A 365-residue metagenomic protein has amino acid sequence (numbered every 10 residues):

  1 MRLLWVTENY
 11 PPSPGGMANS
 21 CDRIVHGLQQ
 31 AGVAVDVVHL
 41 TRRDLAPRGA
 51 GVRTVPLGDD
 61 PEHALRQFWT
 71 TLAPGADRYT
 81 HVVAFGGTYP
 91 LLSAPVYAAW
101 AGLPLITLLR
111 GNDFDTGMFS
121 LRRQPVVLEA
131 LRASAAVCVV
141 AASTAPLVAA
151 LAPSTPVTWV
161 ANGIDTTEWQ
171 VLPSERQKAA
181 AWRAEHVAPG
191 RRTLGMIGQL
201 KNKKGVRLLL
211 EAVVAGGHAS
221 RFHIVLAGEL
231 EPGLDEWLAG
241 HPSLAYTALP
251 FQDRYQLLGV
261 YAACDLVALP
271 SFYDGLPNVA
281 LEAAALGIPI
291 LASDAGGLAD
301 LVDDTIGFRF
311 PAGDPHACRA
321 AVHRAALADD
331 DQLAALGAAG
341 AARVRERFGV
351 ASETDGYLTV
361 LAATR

Functional and structural regions predicted by a protein language model:
L4-V6, A188-K204, L210-V213: Conserved donor-binding/catalytic core segment of Leloir-type glycosyltransferases
A84-P90: Short His-centered aromatic/hydrophobic patch
T107, V127-K178, A188: Donor nucleotide-sugar binding/catalytic pocket of nucleotide-sugar-dependent glycosyltransferases
D235-Q252: Nucleotide-activated donor-binding/catalytic signature segment of Leloir-type glycosyltransferases, i.e., the conserved
G259-C264: Short alpha-helical donor nucleotide-sugar binding micro-motif in glycosyltransferases
F272: Aromatic "clamp/platform" in nucleotide-sugar-dependent glycosyltransferases that forms part of the donor/acceptor
P289-A292: Short hydrophobic beta-strand element within catalytic cores of glycosyltransferases and related nucleotide-activated
D304, F308-H316, A325-D330: Conserved acidic donor-binding segment of nucleotide-sugar-dependent glycosyltransferases
